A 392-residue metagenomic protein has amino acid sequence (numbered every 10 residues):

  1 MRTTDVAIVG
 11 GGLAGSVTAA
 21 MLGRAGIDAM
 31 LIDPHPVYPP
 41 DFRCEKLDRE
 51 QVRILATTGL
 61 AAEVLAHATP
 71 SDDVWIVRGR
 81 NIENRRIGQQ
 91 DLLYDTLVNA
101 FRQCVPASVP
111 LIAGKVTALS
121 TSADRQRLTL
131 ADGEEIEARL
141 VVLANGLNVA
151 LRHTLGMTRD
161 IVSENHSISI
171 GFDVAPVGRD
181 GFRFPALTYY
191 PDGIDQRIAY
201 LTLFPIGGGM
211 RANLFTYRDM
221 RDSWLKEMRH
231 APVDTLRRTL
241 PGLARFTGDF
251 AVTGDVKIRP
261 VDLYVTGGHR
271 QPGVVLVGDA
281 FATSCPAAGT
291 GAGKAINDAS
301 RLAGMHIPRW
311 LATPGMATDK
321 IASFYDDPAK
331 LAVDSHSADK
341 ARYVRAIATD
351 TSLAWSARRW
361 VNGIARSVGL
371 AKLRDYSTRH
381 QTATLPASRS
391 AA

Functional and structural regions predicted by a protein language model:
M1-G12: Beta1/beta-strand and adjacent pyrophosphate-binding region of the FAD-binding site in flavoprotein oxidoreductases
M1-R2, R53, T57, E63-S167 (+2 more regions): Conserved N-terminal helical subregion
V9, G23-R43: Glycine-rich FAD pyrophosphate-binding loop
G15-S16: N-terminal Rossmann-fold NAD(P) dinucleotide-binding loop
P36-A56: Conserved N-terminal glycine-rich FAD pyrophosphate-binding loop of Rossmann-like flavoproteins
A144-L243: Conserved FAD-binding catalytic core of PHBH/FMO-like flavoproteins
M220-L311, G315-A317: FAD/FMN-dependent oxidoreductases across multiple families
G304-A392: C-terminal helical "tail/cap" subdomain of flavin- and related membrane-associated enzymes
